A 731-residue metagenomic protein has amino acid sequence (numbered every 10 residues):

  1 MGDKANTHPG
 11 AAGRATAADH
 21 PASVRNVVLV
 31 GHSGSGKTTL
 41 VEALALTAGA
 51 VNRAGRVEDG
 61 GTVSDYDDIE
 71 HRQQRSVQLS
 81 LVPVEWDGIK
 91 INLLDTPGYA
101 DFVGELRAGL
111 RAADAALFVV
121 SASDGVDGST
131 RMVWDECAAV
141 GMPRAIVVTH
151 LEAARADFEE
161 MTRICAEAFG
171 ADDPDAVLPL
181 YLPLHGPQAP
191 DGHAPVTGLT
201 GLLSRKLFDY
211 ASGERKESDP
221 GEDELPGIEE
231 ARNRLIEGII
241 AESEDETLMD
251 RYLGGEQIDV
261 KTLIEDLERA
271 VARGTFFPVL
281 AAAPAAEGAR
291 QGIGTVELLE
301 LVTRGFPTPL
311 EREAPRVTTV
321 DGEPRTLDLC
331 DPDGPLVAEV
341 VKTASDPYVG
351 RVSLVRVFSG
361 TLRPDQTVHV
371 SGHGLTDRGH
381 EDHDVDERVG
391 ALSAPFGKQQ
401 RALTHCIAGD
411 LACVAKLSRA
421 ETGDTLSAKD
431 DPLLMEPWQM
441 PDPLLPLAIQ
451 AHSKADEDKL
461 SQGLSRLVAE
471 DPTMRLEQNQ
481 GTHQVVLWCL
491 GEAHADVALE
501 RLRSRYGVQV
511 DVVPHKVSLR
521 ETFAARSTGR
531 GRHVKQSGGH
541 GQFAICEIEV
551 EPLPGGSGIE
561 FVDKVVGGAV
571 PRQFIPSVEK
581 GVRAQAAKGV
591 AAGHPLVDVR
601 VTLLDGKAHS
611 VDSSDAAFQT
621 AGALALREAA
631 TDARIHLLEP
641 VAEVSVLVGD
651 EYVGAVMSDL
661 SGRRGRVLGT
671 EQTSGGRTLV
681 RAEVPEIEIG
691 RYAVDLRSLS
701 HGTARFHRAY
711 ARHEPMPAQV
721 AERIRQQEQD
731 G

Functional and structural regions predicted by a protein language model:
M1-G731: Structural and coupling elements of P-loop NTPases
